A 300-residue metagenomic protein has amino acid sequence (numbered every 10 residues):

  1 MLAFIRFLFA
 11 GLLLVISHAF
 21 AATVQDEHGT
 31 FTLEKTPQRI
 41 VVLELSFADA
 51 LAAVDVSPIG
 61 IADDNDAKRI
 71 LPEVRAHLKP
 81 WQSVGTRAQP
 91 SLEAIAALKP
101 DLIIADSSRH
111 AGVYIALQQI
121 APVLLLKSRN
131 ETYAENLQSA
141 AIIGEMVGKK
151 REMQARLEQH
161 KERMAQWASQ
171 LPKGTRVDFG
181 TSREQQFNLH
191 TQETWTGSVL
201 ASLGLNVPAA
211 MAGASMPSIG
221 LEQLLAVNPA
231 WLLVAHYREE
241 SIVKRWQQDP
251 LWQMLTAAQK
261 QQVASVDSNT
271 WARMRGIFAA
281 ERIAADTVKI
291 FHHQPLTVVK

Functional and structural regions predicted by a protein language model:
R6-H18: Bacterial N-terminal signal peptides
A19-D26: Cleaved targeting-peptide boundary
D26-H28, V84-E93, A212-L221: Short helix-initiation/N-cap motifs at beta->coil->alpha
R39, L45-A94: A short, structured surface patch at a secondary-structure boundary
R39-L51, E152-N206, A210: Basic- and aromatic-lined ligand-binding clefts that recognize polyanionic substrates
L92, K99-A105, P122, L224 (+1 more regions): Proline-aspartate-enriched helix->loop->beta-strand connector
G112, L126-I142, R176-G197, E239-V243: Extracytoplasmic ligand-binding site segments that recognize negatively charged/polar headgroups
W231-K300: Structured C-terminal subdomain patch of bacterial secreted/periplasmic proteins
